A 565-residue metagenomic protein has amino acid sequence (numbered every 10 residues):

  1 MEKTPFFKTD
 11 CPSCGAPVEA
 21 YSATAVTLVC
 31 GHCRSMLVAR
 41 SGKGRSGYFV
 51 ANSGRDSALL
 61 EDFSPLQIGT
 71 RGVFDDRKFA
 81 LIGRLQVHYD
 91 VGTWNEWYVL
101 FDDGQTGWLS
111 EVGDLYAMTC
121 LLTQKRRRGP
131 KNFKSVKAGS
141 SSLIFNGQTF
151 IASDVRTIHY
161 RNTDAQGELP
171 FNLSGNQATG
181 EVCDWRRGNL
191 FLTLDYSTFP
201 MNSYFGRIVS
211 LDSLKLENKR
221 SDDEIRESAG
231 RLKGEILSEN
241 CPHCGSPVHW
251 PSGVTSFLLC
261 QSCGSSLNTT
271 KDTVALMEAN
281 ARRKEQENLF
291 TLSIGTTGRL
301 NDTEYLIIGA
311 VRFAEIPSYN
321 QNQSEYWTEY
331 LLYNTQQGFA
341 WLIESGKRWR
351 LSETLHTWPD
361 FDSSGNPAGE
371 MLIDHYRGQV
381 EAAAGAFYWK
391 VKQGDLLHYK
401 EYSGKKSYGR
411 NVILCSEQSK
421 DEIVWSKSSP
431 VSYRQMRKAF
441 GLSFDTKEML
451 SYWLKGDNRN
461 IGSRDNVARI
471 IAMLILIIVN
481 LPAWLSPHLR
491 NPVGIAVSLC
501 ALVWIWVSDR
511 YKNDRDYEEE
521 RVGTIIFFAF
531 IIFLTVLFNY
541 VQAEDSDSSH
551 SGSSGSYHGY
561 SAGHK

Functional and structural regions predicted by a protein language model:
E2-L66, T70-N95, L100-L292, T296-Y330 (+1 more regions): Short, surface-exposed polybasic-aromatic patches that bind anionic ligands, especially phosphate groups
Y452-K565: Low-complexity, glycine/proline/serine-enriched intrinsically disordered segments
